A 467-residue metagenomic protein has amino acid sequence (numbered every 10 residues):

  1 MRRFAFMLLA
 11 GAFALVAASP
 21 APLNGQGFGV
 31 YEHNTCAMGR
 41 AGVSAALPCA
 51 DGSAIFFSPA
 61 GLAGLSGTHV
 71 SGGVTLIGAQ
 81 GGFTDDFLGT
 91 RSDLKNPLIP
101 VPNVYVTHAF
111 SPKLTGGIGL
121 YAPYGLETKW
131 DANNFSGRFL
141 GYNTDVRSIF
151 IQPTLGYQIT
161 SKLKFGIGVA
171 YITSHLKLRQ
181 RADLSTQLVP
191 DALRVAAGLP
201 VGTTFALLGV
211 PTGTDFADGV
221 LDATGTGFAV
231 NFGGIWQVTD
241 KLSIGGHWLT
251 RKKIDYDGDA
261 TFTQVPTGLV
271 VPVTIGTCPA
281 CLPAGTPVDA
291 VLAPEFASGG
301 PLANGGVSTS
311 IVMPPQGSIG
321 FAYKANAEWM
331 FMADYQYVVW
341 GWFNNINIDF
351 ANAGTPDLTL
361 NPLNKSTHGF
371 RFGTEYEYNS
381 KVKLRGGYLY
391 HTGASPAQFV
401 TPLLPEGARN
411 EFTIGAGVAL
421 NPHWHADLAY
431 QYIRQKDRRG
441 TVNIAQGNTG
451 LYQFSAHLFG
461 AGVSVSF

Functional and structural regions predicted by a protein language model:
M1-L9: Bacterial N-terminal signal peptides that target proteins for export
G11-A12, G67: Repetitive helical segments and hydrophobic/amphipathic motifs
A14-L23: C-terminal segment of classical bacterial N-terminal signal peptides
L23-A41, A45, F87-T90, L98-F467: Outer-membrane beta-barrel porins/channels
G29-S44, A63-G81: Transmembrane beta-strand segments of Gram-negative outer membrane beta-barrel proteins
P48, G52-F56: Transmembrane helix-boundary motif of multi-pass solute transporters/channels
I55-L62, H69-L76, N103-F110, T115-Y121: Predominantly transmembrane beta-strands of Gram-negative outer membrane beta-barrel pores used for transport
G72-L98: Mid-chain, structured segments of secreted extracytoplasmic proteins
